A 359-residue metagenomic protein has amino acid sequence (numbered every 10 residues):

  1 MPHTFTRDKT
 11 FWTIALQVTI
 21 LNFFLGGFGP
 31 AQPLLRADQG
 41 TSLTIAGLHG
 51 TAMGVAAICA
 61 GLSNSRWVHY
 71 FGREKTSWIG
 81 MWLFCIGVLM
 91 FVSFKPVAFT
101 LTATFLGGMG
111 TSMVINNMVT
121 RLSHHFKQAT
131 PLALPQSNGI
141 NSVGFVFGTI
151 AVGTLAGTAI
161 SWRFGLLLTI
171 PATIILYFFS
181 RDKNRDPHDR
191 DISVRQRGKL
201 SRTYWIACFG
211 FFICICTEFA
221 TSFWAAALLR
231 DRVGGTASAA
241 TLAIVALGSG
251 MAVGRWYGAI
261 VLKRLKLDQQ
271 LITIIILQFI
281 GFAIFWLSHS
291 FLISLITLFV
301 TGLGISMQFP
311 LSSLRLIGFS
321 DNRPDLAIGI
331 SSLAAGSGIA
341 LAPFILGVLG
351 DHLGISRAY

Functional and structural regions predicted by a protein language model:
F28-G29, R202-V245, S249-A252: Extracytoplasmic gate region of multi-pass secondary transporters
L35-R36, W67-V68, A151-I160, L229-R230 (+2 more regions): Interfacial helix-cap and linker-helix signal at transmembrane-aqueous boundaries of multi-pass secondary transporters
G40, G72, S93-A98, K127 (+3 more regions): Helix-breaking motifs and short loop linkers at transmembrane-helix boundaries and internal kinks in secondary membrane
C59-K95: Conserved MFS/SLC helix-loop-helix module at the cytosolic interface between two early adjacent transmembrane helices
A60-G72, G254-K266, G350-D351: Helix-to-loop junctions at the C-terminal end of transmembrane segments in multipass secondary transporters
A103-G139: Cytoplasmic helix-loop-helix junction between adjacent transmembrane helices in 12-TM secondary transporters
A129, Q136-N184: Helix-loop-helix hairpin linking two adjacent transmembrane segments in secondary transporters
D268-S312: C-terminal transmembrane helical hairpin of 12-TM major facilitator-type secondary transporters
